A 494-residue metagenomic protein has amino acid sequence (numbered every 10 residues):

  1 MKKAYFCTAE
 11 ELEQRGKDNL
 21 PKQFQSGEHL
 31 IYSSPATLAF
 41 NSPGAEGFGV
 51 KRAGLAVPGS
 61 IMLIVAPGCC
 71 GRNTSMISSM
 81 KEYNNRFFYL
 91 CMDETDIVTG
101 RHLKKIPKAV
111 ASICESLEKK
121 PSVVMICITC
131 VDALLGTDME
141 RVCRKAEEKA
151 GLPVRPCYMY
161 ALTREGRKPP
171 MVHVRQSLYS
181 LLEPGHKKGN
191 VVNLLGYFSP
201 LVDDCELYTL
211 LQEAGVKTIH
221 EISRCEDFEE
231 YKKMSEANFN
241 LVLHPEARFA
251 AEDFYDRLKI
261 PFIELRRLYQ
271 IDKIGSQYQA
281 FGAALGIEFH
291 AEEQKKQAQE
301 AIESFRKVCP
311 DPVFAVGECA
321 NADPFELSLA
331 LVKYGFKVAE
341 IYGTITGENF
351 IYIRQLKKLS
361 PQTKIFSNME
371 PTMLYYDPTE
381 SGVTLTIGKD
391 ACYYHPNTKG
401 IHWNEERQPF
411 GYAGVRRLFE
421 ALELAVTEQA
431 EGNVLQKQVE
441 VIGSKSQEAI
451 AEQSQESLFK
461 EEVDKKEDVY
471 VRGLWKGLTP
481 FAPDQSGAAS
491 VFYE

Functional and structural regions predicted by a protein language model:
M1-E494: An N-terminal assembly and electron-transfer interface module characteristic of large anaerobic redox and radical
